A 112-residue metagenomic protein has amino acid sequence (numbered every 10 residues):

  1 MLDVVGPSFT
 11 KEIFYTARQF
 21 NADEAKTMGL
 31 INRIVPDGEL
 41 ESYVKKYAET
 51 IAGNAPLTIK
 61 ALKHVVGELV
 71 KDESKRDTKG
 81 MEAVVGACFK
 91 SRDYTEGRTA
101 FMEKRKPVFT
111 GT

Functional and structural regions predicted by a protein language model:
M1-L57, S91, E96, R105: Crotonase-fold acyl-CoA enzyme core
D3-V4, R76-K79, F89: An acidic, glycine-rich surface segment that forms the CoA-thioester-binding/catalytic face of crotonase-fold enzymes
F9, A61, G80-V84, E96-G97: Hydrophobic alpha-helical segments typical of transmembrane helices and their membrane-interface/capping positions
I13, V65, L69, A83-F89: Helix-loop "lid/cap" segments that line or gate small-molecule binding pockets
A25, L62, F101: Terminal peptide-recognition signature
T58-H64: Amphipathic alpha-helical segments used for helix-helix packing
L69-R76: Glycine- (often His-adjacent) and acidic-residue-rich active-site loop that binds/positions the CoA thioester
T99-T112: Terminal low-complexity tails and localization/encapsulation signals of metabolic enzymes
